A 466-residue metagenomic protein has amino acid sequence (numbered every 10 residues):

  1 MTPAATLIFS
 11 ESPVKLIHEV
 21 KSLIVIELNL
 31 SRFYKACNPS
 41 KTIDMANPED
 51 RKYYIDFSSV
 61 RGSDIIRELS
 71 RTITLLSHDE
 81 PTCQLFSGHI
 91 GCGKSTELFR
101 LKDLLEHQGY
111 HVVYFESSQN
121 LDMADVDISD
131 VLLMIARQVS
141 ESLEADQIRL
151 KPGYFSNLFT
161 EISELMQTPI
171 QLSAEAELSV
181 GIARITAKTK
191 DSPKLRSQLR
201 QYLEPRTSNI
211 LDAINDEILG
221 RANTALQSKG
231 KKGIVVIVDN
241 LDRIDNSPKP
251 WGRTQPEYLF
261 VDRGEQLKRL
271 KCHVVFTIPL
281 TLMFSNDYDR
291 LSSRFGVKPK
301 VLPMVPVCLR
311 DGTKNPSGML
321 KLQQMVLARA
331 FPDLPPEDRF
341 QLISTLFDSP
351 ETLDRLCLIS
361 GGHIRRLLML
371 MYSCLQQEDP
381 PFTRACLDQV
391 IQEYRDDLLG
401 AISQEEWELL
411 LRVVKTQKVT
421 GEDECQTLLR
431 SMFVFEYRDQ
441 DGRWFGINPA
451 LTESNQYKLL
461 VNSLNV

Functional and structural regions predicted by a protein language model:
T2-T6: Ala/Thr-enriched low-complexity intrinsically disordered regions
F9-G109: Walker A/P-loop-proximal flanking segment of P-loop NTPase domains
L28, S373, F382-V466: C-terminal leucine-rich, beta-strand-based interaction scaffolds used for sensing/assembly
T82-Q84, G88-K231: P-loop NTPase nucleotide-binding core
F86-H89, R263-L270, V274-F276, R355-G362 (+1 more regions): Conserved catalytic-core segments centered on acid/base and nucleophilic motifs
H89-G91, L101, S117-N120, D239-L241 (+3 more regions): An acidic- and aromatic-residue-enriched active-site/binding cleft used to recognize and process polar
E217-S349: The catalytic "switch" region of P-loop NTPases
L346-L398: Amphipathic alpha-helical "lid/sensor" segments that cap RecA-like P-loop NTPase cores
